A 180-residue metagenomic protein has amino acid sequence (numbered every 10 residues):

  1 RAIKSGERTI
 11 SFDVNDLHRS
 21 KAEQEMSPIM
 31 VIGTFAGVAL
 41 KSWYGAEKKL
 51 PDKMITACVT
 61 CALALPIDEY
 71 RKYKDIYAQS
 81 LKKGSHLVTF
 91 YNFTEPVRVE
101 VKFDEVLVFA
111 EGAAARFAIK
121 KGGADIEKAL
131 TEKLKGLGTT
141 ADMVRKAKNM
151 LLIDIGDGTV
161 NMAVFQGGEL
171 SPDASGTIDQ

Functional and structural regions predicted by a protein language model:
R1-M150, E169-S175: Nucleotide/phosphate-binding catalytic cleft detector across ATP-hydrolyzing and phosphate-transferring enzymes
V144-V160, F165-G168, D179: A short acidic Gly-Thr/Ser loop motif
